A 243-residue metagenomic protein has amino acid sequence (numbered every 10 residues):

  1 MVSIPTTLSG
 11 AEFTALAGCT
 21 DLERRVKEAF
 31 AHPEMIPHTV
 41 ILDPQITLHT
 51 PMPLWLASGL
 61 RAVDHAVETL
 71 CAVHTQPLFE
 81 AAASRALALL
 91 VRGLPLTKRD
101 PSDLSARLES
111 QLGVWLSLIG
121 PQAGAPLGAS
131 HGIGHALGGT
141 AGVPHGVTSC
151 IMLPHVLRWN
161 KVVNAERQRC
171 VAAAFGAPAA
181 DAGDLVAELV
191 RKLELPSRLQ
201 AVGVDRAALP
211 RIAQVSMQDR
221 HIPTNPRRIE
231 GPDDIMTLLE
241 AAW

Functional and structural regions predicted by a protein language model:
M1-P77, C170: A glycine/threonine-rich phosphate-anchoring loop and its flanking beta-alpha core in nucleotide/phosphate-binding
P5, D43, V63, S110 (+5 more regions): Buried hydrophobic positions in well-ordered alpha/beta secondary-structure cores of metabolic enzymes
A17-T20, R92, A207-A208: Conserved catalytic core of sirtuin-type NAD+-dependent deacylases
T69-L185: Active-site segments that bind and position negatively charged phosphate/pyrophosphate groups
A172, A177-W243: C-terminal charged capping/lid subdomain of soluble metabolic enzymes
